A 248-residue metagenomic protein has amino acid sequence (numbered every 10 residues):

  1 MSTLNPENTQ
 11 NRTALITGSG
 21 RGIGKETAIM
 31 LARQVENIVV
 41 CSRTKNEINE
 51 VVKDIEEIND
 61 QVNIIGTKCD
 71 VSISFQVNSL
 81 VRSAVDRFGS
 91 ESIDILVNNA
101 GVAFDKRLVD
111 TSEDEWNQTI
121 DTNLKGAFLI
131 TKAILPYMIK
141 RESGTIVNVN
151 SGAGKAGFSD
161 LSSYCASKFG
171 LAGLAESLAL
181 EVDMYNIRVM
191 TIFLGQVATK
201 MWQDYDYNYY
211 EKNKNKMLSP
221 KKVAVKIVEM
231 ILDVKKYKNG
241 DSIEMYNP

Functional and structural regions predicted by a protein language model:
G20-R21: Conserved glycine-rich cofactor-binding loop
Q34-E50: Conserved glycine-rich Rossmann-like NAD(P)H-binding loop of the short-chain dehydrogenase/reductase
N46, K68-L80, E113: The beta1-alpha1 cofactor-binding region of Rossmann-like NAD(H)/NADP(H)-dependent oxidoreductases
R107-L108, E115-N117: Substrate-binding pocket helix/loop in short-chain dehydrogenase/reductase
T131, S167: Active-site helix of classical SDR
S151: Residue(s) in the substrate-gating loop at a strand-loop-helix junction that position the organic substrate next
M184-I187, T191, Y207, K212-P248: C-terminal helical subdomain
